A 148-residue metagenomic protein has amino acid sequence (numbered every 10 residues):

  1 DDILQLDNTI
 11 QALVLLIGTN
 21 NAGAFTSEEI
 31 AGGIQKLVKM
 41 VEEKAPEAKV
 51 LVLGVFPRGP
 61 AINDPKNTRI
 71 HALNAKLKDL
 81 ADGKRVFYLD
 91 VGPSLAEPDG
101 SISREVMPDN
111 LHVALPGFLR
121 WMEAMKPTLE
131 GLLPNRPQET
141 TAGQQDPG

Functional and structural regions predicted by a protein language model:
D1-Q35, M40, L51, V55-A61: Oxyanion-hole/transition-state-stabilizing segment in secreted/luminal serine hydrolases and related acyltransferases
L4, V41-E42, K78-A81: N-terminal cationic-hydrophobic initiation segments that often serve targeting/anchoring roles
I34-L37, V41, K76-L77, M125: Hydrophobic alpha-helical packing residues
A45-K49: A short helix->loop->beta-strand "cap" motif at the edges of active sites that frequently abuts
P57-G148: Catalytic His-Asp segment of secreted/periplasmic serine-dependent ester chemistry enzymes
